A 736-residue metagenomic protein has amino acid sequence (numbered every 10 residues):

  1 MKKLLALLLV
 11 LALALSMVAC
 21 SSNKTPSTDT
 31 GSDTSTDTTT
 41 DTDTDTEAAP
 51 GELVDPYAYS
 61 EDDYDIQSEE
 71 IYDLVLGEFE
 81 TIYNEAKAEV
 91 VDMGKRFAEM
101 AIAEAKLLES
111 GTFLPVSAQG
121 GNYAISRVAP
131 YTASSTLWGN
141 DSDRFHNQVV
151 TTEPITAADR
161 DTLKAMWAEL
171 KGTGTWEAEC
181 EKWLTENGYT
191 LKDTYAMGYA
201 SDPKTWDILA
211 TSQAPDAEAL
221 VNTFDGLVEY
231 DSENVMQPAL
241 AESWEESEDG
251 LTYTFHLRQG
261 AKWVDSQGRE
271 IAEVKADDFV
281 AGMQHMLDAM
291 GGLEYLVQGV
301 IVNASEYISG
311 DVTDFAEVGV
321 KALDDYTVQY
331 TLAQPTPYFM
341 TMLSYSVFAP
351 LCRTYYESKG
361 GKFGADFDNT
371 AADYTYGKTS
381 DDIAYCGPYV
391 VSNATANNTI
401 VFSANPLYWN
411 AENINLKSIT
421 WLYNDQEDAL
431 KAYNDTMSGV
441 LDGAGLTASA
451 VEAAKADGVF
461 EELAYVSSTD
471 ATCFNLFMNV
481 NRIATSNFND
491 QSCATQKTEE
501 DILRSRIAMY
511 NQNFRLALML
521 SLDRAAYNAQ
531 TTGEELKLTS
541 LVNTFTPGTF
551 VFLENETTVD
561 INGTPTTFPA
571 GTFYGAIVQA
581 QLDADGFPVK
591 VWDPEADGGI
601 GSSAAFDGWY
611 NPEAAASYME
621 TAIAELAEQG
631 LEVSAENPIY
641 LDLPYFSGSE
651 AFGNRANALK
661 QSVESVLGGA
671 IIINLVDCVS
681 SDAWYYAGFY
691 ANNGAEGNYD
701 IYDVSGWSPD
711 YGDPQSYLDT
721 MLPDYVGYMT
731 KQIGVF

Functional and structural regions predicted by a protein language model:
S16-A19: C-terminal motif of bacterial Sec signal peptides marking the signal peptidase cleavage site
A48-Y195, S201-T205, P215-A219, A404 (+4 more regions): Detector for C-terminal structural segments
V90-G111, A196, I271, A276-A281 (+7 more regions): Alpha-helical secondary-structure segments
G174, A178, T211-A214, E218-V221 (+6 more regions): Gly/Pro-rich hinge or "lid" segments in bacterial periplasmic/extracellular proteins
L191-D202, E242, L251-H256, F279-G282 (+8 more regions): Short, well-ordered beta-strand elements
G198-E248, A384: N-terminal lobe/hinge region of extracytoplasmic solute-binding protein
E242-Q298, L323, Q329-T331, A432-M437 (+2 more regions): Aromatic- and charge-enriched surface segment that lines or borders ligand/interaction sites
Y376-S380, L407-D457, D470: Ligand-site clamp/hinge motif
